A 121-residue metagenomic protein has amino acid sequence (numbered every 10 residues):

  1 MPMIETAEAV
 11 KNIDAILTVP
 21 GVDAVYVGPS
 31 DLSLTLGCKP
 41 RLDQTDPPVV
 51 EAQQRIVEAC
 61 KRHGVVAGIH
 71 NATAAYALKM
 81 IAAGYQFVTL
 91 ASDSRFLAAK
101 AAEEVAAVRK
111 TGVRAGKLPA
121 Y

Functional and structural regions predicted by a protein language model:
M1-Y121: Expand to "…catalyze enediolate/carbanion chemistry for C-C bond making/breaking, isomerization, decarboxylation
